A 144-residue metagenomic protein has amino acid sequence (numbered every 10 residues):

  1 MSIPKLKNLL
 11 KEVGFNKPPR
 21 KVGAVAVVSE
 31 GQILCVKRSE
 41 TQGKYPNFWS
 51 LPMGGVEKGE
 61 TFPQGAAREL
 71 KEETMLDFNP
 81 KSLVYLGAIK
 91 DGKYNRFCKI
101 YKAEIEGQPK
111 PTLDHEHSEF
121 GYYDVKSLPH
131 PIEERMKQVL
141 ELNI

Functional and structural regions predicted by a protein language model:
M1-A24: Acidic, metal-coordinating catalytic segment for phosphate/diphosphate chemistry, firing primarily on the Nudix
N16-P19, Y45-F48, K93-N95, D114-H117: A generic structural micro-feature
P19, P46, P52, P109-P111 (+1 more regions): Proline-rich low-complexity regions
K21-G23, G31, K99, S118: Change "...and in nucleic-acid phosphodiester-cleaving endonucleases..." to "...and in nucleic-acid processing enzymes
V27-V28, C35, A103, Y122: Conserved hydrophobic "DFG−1" position in protein kinase catalytic cores
S29-E72: Conserved Nudix-box catalytic region and its N-terminal flanking loop in Nudix hydrolases and closely related
V56-P80, L86-L142: Unchanged
